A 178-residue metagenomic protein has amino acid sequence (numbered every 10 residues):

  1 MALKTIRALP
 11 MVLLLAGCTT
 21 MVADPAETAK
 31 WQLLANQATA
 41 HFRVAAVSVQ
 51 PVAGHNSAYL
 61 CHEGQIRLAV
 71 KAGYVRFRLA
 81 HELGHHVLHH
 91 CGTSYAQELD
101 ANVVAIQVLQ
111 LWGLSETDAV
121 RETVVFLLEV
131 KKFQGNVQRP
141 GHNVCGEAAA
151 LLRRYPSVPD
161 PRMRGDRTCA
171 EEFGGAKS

Functional and structural regions predicted by a protein language model:
M1-L9: Bacterial N-terminal signal peptides that target proteins for export
V12-L13: Small-residue packing motifs within transmembrane alpha-helices
A16-G17: C-terminal motif of bacterial Sec signal peptides marking the signal peptidase cleavage site
T20-Y74, Q107-S178: C-terminal capping/extension segments of zinc metalloprotease domains
C61-E63, L83, V103: Extracytoplasmic
G73, L83-D100, V108-L114: Catalytic Zn2+-binding segment of zinc metalloproteases
